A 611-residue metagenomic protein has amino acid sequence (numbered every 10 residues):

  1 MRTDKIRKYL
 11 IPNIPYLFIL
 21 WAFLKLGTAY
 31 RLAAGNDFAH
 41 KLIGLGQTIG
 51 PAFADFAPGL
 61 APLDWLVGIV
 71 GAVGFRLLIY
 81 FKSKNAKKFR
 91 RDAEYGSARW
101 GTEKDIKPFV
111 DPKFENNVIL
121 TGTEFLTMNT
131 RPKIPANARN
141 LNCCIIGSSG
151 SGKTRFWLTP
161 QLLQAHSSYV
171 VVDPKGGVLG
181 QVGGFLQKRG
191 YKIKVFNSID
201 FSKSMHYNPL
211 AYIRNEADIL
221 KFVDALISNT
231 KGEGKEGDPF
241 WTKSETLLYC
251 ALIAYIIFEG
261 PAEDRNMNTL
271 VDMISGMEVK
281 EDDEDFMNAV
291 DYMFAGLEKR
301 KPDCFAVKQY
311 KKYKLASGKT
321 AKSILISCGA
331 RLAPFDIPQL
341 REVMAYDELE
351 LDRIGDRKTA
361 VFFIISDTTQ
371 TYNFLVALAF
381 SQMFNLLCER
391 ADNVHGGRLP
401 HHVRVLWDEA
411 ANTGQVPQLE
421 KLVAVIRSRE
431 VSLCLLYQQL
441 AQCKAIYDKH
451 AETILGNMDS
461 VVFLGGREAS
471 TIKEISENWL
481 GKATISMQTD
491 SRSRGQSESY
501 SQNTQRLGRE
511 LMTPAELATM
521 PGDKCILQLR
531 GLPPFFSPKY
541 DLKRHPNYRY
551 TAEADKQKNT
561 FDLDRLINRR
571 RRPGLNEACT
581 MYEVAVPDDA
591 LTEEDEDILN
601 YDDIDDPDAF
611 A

Functional and structural regions predicted by a protein language model:
M1-S151, R155-L158, S202, R492 (+1 more regions): Basic- and hydrophobic-enriched, low-structure N-terminal and domain-boundary segments that flank ATP-binding catalytic
K25-T28, R139-V431, I446-K449, G456 (+3 more regions): P-loop NTPase motor domains
T48, F53-D55, L63-V118, E216-L226 (+4 more regions): Short alpha-helical interface patches
D92-R99, Y548-K556: Cytosolic juxtamembrane regulatory segments of membrane proteins
T102-F109, T123-P135, R155-F156, T320-I326 (+6 more regions): A broad, low-specificity signal for short, low-complexity segments enriched in glycine/proline and polar/charged
N117-N129, K133-N137, G147, K194 (+8 more regions): Generic preference for hydrophobic/aromatic residues in regular secondary structure cores
V423-I526: Conserved ATP-driven motor cores of ASCE-family P-loop NTPases powering translocation/secretion/packaging/pilus
